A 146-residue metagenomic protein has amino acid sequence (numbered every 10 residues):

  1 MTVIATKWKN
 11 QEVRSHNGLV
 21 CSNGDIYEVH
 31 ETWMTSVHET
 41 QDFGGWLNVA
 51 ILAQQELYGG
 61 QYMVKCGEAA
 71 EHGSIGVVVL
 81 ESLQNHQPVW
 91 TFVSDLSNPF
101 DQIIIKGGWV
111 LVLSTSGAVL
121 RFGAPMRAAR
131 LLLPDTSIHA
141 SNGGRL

Functional and structural regions predicted by a protein language model:
T2-S22, G44-Q61, K65-C66, V93-G107 (+1 more regions): Repeated scaffold domains used in trafficking and secretory/extracellular systems, primarily beta-propellers
M34-S36, L47-A50, A70: Sequence-structural signature of mature extracellular/luminal beta-sheet repeat domains, prominently beta-propellers
H38-W46, H86-S94, A128-L133: A short beta-strand motif characteristic of beta-propeller blades
G59, S74, K106, T115-S116 (+1 more regions): Short loop/turn segments that connect beta-strands within the blades of beta-propeller domains, predominantly WD40
K65, V112-L113: Conserved beta-strand element within WD40/beta-propeller blades
E71-V79, A118-R121: Structural motif
T115-L146: Alpha-helical oligomerization segments
